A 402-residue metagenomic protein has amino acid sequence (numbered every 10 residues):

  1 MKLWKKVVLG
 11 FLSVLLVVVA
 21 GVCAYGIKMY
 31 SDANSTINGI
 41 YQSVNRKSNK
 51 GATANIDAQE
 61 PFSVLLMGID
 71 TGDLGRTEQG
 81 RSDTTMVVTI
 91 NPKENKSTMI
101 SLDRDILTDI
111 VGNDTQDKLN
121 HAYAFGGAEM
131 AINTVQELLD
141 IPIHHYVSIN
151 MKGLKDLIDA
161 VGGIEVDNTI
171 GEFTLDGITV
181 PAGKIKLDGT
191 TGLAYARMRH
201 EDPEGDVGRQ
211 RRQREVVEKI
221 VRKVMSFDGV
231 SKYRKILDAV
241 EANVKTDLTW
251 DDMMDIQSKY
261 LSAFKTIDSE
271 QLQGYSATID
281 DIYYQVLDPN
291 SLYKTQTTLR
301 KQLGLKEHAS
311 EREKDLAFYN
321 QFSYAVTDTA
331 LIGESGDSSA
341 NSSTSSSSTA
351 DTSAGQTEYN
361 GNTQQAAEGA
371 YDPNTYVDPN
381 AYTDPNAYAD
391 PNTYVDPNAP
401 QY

Functional and structural regions predicted by a protein language model:
L3-N95, D288-L292, Q296: Entry/capping segment at the start of metal-dependent catalytic domains with acidic active-site entry clusters
G51-A52, D247-D372, Y376-D378, D384 (+3 more regions): C-terminal solvent-exposed extensions
N55-A58, D159-K235, Y359, Y388 (+1 more regions): Flexible, polar/acidic helix-loop-strand segments at domain edges
Q59-F62, Q79-T85, E94-L102, D114 (+8 more regions): Extracytoplasmic
D73-R76, Q116-F125, D140-H145, H200-V207 (+3 more regions): Second-shell loop/turn segments in exported
R81-S82, N113, A122-E129, S148-K152 (+5 more regions): Soluble non-cytosolic domains of exported or imported proteins
P92, L107, V111, A124 (+8 more regions): Sec-exported extracytoplasmic/periplasmic mature domains
N120-T179, D247-T249: Amphipathic, coiled-coil-like alpha-helical scaffolding segments used for oligomerization/assembly
